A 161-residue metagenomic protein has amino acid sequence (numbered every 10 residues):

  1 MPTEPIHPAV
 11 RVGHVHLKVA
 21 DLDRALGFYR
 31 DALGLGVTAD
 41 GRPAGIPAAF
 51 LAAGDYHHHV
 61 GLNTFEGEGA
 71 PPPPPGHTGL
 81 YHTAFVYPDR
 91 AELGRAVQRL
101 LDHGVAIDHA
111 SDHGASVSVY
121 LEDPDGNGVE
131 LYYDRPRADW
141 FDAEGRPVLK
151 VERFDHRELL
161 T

Functional and structural regions predicted by a protein language model:
M1-E4, E68-P73: Short beta-strand/turn micro-motifs at beta-sheet edges
E4, F141-G145: Short functional hotspots where side chains directly engage DNA or cofactors
I6-V10, L17-F65: Core segments of cupin and vicinal oxygen chelate
A9, V19-D23, T78, A84-D139 (+1 more regions): Vicinal oxygen chelate
F50-G54, P71-G76, V119-Y120: Short glycine-biased active-site loop of nucleotidyltransferases that positions the nucleotide triphosphate and helps
H57, H77-L80: Short connector loops at helix/strand junctions that flank enzyme active sites, especially segments positioning acidic
N63-E68, D134: Acetyl-CoA-dependent GNAT
E144-F154: Low-complexity, intrinsically disordered terminal/linker segments enriched in charged and Gly/Pro repeats
